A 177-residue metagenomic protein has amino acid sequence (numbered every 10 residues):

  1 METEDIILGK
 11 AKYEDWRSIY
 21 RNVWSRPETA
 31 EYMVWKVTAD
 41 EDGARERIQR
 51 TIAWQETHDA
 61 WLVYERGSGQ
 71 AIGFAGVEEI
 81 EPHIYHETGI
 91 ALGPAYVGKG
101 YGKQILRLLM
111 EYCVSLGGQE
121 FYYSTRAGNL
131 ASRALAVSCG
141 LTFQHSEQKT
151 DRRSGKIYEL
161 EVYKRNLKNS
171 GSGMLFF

Functional and structural regions predicted by a protein language model:
M1-S18, N22-E28, L62-F177: Acyl-donor (CoA/ACP) binding surface of acyl/acetyltransferases
V23-W24, M33, I52-Q55: Hydrophobic residues in alpha-helical segments
E28-R50: Conserved GNAT-fold acetyl-CoA-binding loop/helix
Q49-L62: A short helix-loop-beta-strand connector motif used in the catalytic cores of GNAT acetyltransferases and, in some
